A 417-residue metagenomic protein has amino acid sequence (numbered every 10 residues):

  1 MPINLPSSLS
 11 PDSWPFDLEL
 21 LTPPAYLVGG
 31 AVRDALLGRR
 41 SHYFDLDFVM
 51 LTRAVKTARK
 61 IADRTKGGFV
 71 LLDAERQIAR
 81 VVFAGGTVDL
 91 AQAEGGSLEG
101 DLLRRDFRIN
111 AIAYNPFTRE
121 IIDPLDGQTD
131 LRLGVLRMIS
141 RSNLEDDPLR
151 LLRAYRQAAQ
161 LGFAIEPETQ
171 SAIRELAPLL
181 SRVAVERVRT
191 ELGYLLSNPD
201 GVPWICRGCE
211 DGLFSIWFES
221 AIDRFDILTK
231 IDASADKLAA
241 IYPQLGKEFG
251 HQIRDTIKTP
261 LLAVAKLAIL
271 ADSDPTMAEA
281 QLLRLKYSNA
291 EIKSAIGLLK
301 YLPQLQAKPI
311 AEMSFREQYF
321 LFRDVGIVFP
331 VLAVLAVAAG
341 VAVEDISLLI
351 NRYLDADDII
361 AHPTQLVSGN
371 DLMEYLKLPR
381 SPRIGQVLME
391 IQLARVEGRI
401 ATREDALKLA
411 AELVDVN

Functional and structural regions predicted by a protein language model:
M1-N417: Catalytic cores of the polymerase beta-like nucleotidyltransferase superfamily and closely associated nucleotide
